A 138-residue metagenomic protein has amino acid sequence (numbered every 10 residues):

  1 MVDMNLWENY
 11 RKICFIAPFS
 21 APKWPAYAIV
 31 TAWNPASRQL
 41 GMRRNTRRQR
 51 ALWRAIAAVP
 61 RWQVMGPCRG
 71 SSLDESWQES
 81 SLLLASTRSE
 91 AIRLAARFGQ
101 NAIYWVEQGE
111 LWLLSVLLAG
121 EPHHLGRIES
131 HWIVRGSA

Functional and structural regions predicted by a protein language model:
M1-A55, A138: N-terminal, charge-rich interaction modules
W24-Y27, Q78-S81, G99-A102: Short, surface-exposed beta-edge/turn micro-motifs
T31, L83-L84: Residues in well-ordered beta-strands of folded domains
T46, L84-A85: Short alpha-helix boundary/capping motifs
A58-L82, S89-E90, R97: Short, intrinsically disordered low-complexity segments
A85-L114: Short, compact, well-ordered microdomains
L114-A138: A cross-kingdom feature marking charged/low-complexity
